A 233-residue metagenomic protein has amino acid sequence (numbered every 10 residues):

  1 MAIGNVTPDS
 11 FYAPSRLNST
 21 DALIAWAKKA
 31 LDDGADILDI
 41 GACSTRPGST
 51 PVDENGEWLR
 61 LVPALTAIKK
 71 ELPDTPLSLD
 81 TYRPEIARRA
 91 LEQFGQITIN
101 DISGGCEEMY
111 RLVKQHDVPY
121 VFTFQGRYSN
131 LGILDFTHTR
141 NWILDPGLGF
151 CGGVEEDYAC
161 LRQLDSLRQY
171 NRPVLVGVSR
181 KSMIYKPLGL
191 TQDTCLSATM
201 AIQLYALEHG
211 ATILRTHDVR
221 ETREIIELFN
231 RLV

Functional and structural regions predicted by a protein language model:
S10-W26, T45-K70, P76-S78, Y82-A87 (+3 more regions): Active-site-adjacent loop and "lid" segments of alpha/beta metabolic enzymes
A25-G41, H209-G210: Catalytic domains of carbohydrate-active enzymes, especially glycoside hydrolases
